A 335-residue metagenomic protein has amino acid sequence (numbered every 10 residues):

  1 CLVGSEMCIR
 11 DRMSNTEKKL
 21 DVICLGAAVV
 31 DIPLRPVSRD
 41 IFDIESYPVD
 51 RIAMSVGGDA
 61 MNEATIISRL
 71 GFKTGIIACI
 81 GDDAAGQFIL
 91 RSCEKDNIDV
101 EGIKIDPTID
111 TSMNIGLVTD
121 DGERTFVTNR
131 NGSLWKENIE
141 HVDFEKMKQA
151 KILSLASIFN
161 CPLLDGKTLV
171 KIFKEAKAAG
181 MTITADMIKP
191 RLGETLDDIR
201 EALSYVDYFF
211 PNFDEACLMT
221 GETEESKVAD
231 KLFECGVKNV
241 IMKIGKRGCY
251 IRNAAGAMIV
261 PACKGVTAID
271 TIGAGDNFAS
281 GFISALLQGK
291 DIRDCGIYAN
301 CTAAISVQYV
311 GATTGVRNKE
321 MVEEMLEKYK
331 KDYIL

Functional and structural regions predicted by a protein language model:
C1-D11: Single conserved hydrophobic/aromatic residue that forms the stacking wall/gate of nucleotide- or nucleobase-binding
L2, K146-K148, L203: A short, aliphatic-rich alpha-helical micro-motif
R10-C79, A84-I98, L335: Glycine-rich phosphate/adenosyl-contacting loop at the front of the ribokinase-like
M13-I23, I32, P48, E175 (+1 more regions): Conserved phosphate-binding/catalytic region of the ribokinase-like
I23, G75, I183-T184, I241: Structural detector of well-ordered beta-strand residues that form the stable sheet scaffold of enzyme domains
A78-D82, E101-D110, F233, I241-I244: Beta-strand->loop->alpha-helix junctions that form or flank phosphate-binding loops in nucleotide-handling enzymes
I105, G116-P162: Conserved phosphate-binding/catalytic loop of the ribokinase/pfkB sugar-kinase fold
V170-F173, K177-T182, I188-I259: Conserved phosphate/ATP/ADP-binding segment of small-molecule kinases
